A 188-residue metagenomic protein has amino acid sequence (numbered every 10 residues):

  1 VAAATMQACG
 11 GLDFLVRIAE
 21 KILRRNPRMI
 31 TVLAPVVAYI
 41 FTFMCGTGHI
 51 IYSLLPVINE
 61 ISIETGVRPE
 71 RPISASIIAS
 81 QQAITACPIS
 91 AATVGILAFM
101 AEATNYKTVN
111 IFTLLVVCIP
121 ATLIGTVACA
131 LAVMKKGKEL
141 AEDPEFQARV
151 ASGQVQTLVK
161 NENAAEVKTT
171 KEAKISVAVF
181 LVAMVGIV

Functional and structural regions predicted by a protein language model:
V1-T65: Membrane-embedded alpha-helical segments and adjacent helix-loop junctions characteristic of multi-pass solute
T5, A86, C118, K168-K171: Hydrophobic alpha-helical scaffolding
A8-G11, R24-R25, I61-P72, A98-I111 (+1 more regions): Juxtamembrane helix-boundary/capping and inter-helix hinge elements in multi-pass membrane proteins
L23, Y106-N110, L114, A164 (+2 more regions): Membrane-helix interfacial "entry" motifs
R28-L33, L115-I119, V177-A178: Hydrophobic alpha-helical transmembrane segments
Y39-L55, P69-T113, V117, A121-M134: Alpha-helical transmembrane segments and, especially, the helix-loop junctions at the ends of these helices
P120-V188: Long, contiguous bundles of hydrophobic transmembrane helices that form the permeation core of multi-pass
